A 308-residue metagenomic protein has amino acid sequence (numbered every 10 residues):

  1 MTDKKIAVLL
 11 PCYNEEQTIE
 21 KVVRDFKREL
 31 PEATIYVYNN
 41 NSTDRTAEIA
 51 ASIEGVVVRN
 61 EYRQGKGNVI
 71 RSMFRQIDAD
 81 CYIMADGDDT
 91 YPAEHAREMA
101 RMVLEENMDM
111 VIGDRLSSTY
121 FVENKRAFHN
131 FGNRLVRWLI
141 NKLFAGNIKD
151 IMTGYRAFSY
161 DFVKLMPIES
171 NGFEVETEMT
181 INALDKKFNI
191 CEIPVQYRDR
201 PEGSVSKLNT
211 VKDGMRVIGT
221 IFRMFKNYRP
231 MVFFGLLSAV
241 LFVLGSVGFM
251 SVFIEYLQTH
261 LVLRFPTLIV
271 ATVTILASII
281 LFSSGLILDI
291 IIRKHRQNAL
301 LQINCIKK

Functional and structural regions predicted by a protein language model:
T2, S170-N171, V175-K308: Hydrophobic helical membrane-anchoring modules
D3-K4, E32, G55, I77-D80 (+1 more regions): Active-site acidic short loop of glycosyltransferases
K5-A7, T34, E178: Cell-envelope/extracellular polymer assembly enzymes that use nucleotide-activated donors
N14-R28: Short, well-formed alpha-helical segments that are part of the catalytic scaffolds of diverse glycosyltransferases
E15-T18, S42, P92: Donor nucleotide-sugar binding loop of glycosyltransferases
N39-A47: A conserved acidic beta->alpha catalytic loop
E61-Q76, C81, A93-F173, T177 (+1 more regions): Acceptor/aglycone-binding surface of glycosyltransferases and processive sugar-polymer synthases
